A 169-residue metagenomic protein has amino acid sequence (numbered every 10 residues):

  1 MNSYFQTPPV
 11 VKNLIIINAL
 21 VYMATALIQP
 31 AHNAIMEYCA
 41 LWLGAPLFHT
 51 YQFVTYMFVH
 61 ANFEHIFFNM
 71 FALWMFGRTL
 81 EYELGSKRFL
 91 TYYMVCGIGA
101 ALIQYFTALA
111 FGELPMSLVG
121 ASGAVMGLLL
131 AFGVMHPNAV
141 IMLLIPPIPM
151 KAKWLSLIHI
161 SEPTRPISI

Functional and structural regions predicted by a protein language model:
M1-S168: A detector for small-residue-rich transmembrane helices and their helix-helix packing motifs
